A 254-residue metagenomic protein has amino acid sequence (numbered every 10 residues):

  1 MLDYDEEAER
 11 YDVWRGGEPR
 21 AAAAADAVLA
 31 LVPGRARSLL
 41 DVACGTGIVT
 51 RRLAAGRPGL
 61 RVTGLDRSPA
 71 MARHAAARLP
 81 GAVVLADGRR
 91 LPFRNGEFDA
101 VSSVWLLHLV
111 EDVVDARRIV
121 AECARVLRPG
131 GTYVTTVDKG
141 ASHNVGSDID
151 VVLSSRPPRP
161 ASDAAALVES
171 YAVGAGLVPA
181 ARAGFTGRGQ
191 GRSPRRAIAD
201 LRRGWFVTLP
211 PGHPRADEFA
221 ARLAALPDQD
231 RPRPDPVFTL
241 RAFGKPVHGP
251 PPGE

Functional and structural regions predicted by a protein language model:
M1-A36, I48-R52, M71-H74, A141 (+1 more regions): Conserved class I S-adenosyl-L-methionine
S38-V42, T46-R90: Class I SAM-dependent methyltransferase SAM/SAH-binding core
S102: A conserved beta-strand element that flanks and buttresses the S-adenosyl-L-methionine
W105-L109: Short catalytic micro-motifs in class I SAM-dependent methyltransferases
R117-P129: A short glycine-rich, Lys/Arg-flanked "PGG" loop and its adjoining helix->strand segment in the class I
T132-S162: Conserved class I S-adenosyl-L-methionine
P160-G176: Short alpha-helix
V178-E254: Conserved Class I S-adenosyl-L-methionine
